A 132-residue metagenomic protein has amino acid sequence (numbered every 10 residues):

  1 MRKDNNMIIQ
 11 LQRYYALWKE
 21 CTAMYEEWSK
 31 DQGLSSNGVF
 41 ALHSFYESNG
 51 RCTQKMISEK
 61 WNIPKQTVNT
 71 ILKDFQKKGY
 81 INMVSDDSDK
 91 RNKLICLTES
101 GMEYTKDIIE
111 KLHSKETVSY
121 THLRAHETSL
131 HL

Functional and structural regions predicted by a protein language model:
M1-Q32: N-terminal leader segment of winged-helix/HTH proteins
L11, Y15, K19, M102 (+2 more regions): Short amphipathic alpha-helical segments with heptad-repeat character
A23-T67: N-terminal helix-turn-helix DNA-binding core of bacterial DNA-binding proteins
G38-A41, G101, E116: The N-cap/first-turn positions of alpha helices within or immediately adjacent to helix-turn-helix DNA-binding domains
N49-L94: Canonical helix-turn-helix DNA-binding module
S85-D89, L112-Y120: Histidine- and aromatic-rich ligand-binding microenvironments
S88-I108: Basic, amphipathic "hinge/linker" alpha-helix immediately C-terminal to the N-terminal HTH DNA-binding motif
T121-T128: Conserved small/polar residues in nucleotide/adenosyl-binding loops
